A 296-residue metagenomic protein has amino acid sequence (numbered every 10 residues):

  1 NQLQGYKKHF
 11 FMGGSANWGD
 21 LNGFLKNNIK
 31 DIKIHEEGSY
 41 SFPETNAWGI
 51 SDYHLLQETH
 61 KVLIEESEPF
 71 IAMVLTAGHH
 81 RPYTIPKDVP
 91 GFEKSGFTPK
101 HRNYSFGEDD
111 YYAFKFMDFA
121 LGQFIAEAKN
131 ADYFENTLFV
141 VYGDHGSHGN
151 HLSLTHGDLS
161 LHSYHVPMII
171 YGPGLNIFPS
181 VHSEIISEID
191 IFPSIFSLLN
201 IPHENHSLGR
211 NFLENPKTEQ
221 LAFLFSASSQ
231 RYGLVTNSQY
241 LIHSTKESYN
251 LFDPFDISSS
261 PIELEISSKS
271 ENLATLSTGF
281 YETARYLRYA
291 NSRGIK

Functional and structural regions predicted by a protein language model:
N1-K296: Solvent-exposed soluble domains appended to multi-pass membrane proteins
